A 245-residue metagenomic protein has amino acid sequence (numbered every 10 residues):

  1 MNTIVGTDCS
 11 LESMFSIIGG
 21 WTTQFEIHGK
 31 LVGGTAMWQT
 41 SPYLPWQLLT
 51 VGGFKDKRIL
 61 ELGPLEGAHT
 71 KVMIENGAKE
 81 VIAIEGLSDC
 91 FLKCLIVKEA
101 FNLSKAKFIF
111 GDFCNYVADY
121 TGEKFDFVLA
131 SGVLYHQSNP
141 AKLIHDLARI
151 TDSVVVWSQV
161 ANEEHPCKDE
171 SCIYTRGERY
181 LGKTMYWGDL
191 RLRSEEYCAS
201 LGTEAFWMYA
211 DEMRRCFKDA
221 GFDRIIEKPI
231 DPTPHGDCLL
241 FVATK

Functional and structural regions predicted by a protein language model:
E26-T40: Class I SAM-dependent methyltransferase Rossmann-like catalytic core, especially the SAM/SAH-binding loop
M37-K55: Conserved alpha-helix/loop element of class I SAM-dependent methyltransferases that forms part of the SAM/SAH-binding
K57-L65: Conserved class I S-adenosyl-L-methionine
G67-K71: Glycine-rich SAM-binding Motif I of class I
V72, N76-K105: Class I SAM-dependent methyltransferase SAM/SAH-binding core
K98-A118: S-adenosyl-L-methionine
D119-F127: A short acidic, Gly/Pro-enriched loop at the edge of an enzyme's catalytic core that lines a small-molecule cofactor
A130, S138-T244: S-adenosyl-L-methionine-dependent methyltransferase catalytic module, highlighting the catalytic core
